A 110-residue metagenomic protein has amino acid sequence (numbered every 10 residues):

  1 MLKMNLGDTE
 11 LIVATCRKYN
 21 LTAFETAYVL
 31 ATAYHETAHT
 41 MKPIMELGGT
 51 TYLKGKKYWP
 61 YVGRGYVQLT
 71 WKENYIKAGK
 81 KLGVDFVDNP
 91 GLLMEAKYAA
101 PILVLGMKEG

Functional and structural regions predicted by a protein language model:
M1-L11, A23-E109: Peptidoglycan-targeting cell-wall enzymes and recognition modules
T15-K18: Extended, non-catalytic subsegments within catalytic or DNA/protein-binding/adaptor domains
